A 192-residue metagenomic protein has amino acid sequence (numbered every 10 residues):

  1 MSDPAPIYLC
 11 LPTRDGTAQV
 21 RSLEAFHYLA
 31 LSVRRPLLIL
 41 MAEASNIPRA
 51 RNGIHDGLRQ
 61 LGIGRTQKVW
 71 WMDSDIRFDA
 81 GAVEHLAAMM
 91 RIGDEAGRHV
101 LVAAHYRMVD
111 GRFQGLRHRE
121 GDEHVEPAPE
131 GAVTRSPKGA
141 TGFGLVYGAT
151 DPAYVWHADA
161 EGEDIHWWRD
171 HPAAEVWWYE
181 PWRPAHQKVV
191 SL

Functional and structural regions predicted by a protein language model:
S2, Y154-L192: C-terminal catalytic/acceptor-binding lobe
I7-T17, Y106-R107: A conserved hydrophobic helix/loop-capping motif in glycosyltransferases and polysaccharide synthases
T17-R21, W177-W178: Short N-terminal binding/cap micro-motifs at the start of the first secondary-structure element
Q19-Q67: Active-site-proximal specificity loops/subdomain of glycosyltransferases
L40-E43, H105, E180: Residue-level recognition of beta-strand->loop/alpha-helix junctions
P48, N52, A80, I165: Glycine-rich phosphate-binding loop at the start of an alpha helix
R65-R77: Short beta-strand-to-loop acidic/aromatic patch adjacent to the donor-nucleotide binding site
D79-A158: Conserved catalytic core of nucleotide-sugar-dependent glycosyltransferases
